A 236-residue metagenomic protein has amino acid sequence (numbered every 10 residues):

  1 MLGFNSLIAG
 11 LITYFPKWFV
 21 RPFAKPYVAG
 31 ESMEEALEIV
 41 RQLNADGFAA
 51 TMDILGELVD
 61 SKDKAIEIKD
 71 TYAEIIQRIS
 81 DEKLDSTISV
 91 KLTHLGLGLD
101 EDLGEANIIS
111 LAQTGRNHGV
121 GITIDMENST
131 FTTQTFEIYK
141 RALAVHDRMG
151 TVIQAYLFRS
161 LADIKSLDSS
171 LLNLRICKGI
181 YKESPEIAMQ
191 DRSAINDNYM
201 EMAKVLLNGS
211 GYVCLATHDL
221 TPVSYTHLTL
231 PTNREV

Functional and structural regions predicted by a protein language model:
M1-L228, R234: Positively charged, amphipathic and often flexible ligand-engagement surfaces
